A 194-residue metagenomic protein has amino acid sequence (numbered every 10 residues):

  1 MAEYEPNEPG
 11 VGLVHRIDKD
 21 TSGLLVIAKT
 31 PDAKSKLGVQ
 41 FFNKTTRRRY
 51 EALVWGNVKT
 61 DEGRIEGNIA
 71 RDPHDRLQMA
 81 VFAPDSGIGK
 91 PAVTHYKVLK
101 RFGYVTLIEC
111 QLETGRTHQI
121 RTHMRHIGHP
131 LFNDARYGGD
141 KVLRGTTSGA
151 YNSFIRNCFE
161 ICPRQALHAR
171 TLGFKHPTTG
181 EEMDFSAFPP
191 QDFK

Functional and structural regions predicted by a protein language model:
M1-K194: RNA pseudouridine synthases
